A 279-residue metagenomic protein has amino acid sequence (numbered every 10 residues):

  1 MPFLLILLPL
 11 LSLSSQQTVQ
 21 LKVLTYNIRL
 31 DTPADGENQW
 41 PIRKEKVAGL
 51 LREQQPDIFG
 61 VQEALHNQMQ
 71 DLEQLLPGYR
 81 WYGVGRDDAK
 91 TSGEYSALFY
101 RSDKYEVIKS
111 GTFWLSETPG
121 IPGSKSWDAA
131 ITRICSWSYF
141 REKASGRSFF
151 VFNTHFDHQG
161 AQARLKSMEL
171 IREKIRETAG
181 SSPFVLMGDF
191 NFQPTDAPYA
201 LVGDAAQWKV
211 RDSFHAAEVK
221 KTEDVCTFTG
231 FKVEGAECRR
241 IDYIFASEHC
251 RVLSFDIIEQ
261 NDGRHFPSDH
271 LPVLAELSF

Functional and structural regions predicted by a protein language model:
M1-V19: Bacterial Sec-dependent signal peptides at the C-terminal "C-region" and cleavage site
L13-L75, D87-E94, E169, F279: N-terminal, active-site-proximal structural segment of metallo-dependent hydrolase catalytic domains
I28, E63, T154-F156, D189-F190 (+1 more regions): Active-site metal-binding loops of divalent metal-dependent hydrolases
L30-E37, I108, A161, K220-D224: Short, solvent-exposed loop/turn elements at domain surfaces
I58-S148, S254-I257: Structured beta-strand-rich core segments of catalytic domains in phosphoester-bond hydrolases
G60-Q62, G83-V84, V185-D189, D212-H215: Active-site neighborhood of phospho(di)ester-bond hydrolases with catalytic His/Asp-centered motifs
K104, Q162, E173-F184, F192-F279: Metal-dependent phosphoester-hydrolase catalytic domains
A130-T132, R141-L165, E169, T178: Metal-dependent phosphoester/phosphodiester hydrolase catalytic core
